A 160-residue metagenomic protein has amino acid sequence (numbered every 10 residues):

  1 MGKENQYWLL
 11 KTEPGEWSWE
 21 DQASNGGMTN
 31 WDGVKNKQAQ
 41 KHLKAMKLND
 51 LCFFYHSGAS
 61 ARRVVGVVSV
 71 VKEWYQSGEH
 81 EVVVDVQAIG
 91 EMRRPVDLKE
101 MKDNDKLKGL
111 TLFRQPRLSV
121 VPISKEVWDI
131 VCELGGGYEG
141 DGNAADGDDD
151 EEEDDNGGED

Functional and structural regions predicted by a protein language model:
M1-L48, D146-D155, E159-D160: Compositionally biased, charged N-terminal/linker segments
Q6, G27, L48-D50, V64-G66 (+1 more regions): A generic structural signal for short beta-strands and their flanking turns/coil linkers
D21, P95-M101, C132-L134: Short, charged, solvent-exposed linker or helix-capping segments at domain edges/interfaces that act as flexible hinges
F53-F54, S69: Hydrophobic beta-strand signal
Y55-R62: Short, charged beta-turn/beta-strand-edge "cap" motif at the junction between a beta-strand and an adjacent loop
R63-K125: Aromatic- and Lys/Arg-enriched surface recognition patch
K125-D160: Charged phosphate-binding loop/patch that engages nucleotide di/tri-phosphates or the phosphate backbone of nucleic
